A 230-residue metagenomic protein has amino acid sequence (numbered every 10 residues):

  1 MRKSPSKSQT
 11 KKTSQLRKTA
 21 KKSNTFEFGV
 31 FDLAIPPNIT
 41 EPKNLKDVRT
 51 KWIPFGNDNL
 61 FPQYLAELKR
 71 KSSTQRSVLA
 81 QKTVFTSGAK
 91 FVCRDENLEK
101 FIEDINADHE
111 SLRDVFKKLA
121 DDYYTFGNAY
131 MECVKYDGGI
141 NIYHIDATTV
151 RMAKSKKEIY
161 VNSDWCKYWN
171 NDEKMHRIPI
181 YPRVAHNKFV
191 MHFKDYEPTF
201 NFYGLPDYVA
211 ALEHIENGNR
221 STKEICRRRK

Functional and structural regions predicted by a protein language model:
R2-T74, L79-K230: Structured, contiguous alpha/beta core segments that scaffold functional sites
